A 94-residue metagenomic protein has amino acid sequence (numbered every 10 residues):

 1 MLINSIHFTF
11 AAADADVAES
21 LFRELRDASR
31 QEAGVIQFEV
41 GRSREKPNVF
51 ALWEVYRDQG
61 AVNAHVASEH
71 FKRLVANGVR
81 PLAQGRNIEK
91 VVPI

Functional and structural regions predicted by a protein language model:
M1-L2, I94: Absolute protein N-terminus
L2-T9, E39-V66: Short, well-ordered beta-strand segments in beta-rich or mixed alpha/beta enzyme and ligand-binding folds
F10, A15, R23-E24, L52 (+1 more regions): Localized chelating/binding microdomains that coordinate divalent metal ions or stabilize phosphate-bearing
D14-Q37, R73-V79: Short amphipathic alpha-helical segments
R30, R57, A83: Short conserved AdoMet
E39-K46, L74-I94: Glycine-rich beta-strand-turn "strand-cap" elements at beta-sheet edges
A51, V55, V66-F71, A76-L82: Long, charge-enriched, surface-exposed interaction segments in small proteins/subunits
